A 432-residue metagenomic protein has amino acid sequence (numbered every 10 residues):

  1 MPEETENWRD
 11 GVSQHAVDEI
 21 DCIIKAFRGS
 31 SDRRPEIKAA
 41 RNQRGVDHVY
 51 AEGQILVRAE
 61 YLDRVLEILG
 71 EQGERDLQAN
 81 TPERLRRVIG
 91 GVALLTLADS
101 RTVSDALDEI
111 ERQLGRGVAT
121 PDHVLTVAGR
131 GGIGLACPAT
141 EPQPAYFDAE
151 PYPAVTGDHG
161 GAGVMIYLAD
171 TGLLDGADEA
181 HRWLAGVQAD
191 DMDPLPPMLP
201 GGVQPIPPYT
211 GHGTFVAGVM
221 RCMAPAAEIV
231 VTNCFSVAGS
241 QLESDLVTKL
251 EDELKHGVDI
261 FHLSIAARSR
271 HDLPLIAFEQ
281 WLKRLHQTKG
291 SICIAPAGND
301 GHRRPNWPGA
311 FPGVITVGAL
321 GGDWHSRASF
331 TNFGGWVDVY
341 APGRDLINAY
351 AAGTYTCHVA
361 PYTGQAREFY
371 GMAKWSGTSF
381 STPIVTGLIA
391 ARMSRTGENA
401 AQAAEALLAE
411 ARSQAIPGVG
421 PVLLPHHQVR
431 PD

Functional and structural regions predicted by a protein language model:
P2-A128: Inhibitory N-terminal propeptides of secreted protease zymogens
E83-M165, D178-E179, Q365-R367, G420-V422 (+1 more regions): Protease zymogen maturation seam
G115, G290, G313-T316: Glycine-centered tight turns that cap/initiate beta-strands
C137-A227, T248-H256, I260-H262, G353-H358 (+2 more regions): Active-site core segment of subtilase-fold serine proteases
D170, N306-S394: Extracellular S/T/G-rich loop segment that most often corresponds to the catalytic His/Ser-adjacent loop
M220-Q241, D245, E398-A411: Short helix-loop-beta-strand segments that form the rim/entrance of peptidase-like active sites
F235-F311, W324, E368-P383, V419-G420: Substrate-binding/access-modulating region of protease and related hydrolase catalytic domains
L254, V258-I265, I276-A277, S394-D432: C-terminal subdomain of the subtilisin-like protease fold in secreted/lumenal serine endopeptidases
